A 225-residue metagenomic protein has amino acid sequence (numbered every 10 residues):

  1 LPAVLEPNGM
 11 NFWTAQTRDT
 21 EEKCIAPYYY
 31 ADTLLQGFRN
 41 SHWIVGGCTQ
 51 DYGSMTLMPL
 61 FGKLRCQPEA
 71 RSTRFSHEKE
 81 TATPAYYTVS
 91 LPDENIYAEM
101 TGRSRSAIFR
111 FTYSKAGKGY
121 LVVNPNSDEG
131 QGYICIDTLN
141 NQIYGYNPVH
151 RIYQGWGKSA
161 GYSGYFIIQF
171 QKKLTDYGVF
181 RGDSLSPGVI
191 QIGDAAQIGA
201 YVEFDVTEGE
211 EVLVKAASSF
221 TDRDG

Functional and structural regions predicted by a protein language model:
L1-G225: Accessory carbohydrate-recognition regions in carbohydrate-active enzymes
